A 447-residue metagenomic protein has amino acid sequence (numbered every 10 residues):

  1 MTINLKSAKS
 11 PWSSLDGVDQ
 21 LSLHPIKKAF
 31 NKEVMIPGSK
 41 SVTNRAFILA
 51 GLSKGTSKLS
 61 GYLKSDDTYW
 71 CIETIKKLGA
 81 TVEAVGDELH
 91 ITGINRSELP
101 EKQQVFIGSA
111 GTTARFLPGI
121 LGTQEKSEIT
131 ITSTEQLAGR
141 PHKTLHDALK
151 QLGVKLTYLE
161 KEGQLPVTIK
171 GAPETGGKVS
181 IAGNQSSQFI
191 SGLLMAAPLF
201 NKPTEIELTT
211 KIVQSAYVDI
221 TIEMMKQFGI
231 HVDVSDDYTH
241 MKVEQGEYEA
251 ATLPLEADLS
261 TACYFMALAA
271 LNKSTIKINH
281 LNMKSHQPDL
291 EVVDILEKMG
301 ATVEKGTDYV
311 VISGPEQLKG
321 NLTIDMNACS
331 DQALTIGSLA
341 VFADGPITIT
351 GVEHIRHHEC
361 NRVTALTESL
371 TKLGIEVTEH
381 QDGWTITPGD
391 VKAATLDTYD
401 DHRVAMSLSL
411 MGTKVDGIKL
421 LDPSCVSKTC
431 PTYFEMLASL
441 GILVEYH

Functional and structural regions predicted by a protein language model:
M1-H447: Short, structured segments at the rim of ligand-binding sites
